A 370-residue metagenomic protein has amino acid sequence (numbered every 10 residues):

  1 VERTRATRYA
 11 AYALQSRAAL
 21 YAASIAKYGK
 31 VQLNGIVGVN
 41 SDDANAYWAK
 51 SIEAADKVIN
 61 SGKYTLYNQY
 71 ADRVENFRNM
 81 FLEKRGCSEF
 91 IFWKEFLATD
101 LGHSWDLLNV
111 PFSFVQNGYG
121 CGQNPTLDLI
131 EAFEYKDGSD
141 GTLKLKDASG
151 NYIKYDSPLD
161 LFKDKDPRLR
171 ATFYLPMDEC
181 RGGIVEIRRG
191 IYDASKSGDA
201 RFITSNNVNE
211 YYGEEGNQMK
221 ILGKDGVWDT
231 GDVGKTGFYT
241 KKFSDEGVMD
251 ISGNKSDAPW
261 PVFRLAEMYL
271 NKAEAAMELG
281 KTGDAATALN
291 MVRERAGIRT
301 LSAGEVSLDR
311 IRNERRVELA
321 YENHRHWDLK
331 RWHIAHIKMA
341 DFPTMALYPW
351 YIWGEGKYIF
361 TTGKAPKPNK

Functional and structural regions predicted by a protein language model:
R5, Y9, A19-E215, M339 (+1 more regions): An aromatic- and glycine-enriched ligand-binding surface/loop that stacks and positions planar moieties
A49, E53-D56, P167, G283-N290 (+2 more regions): Solvent-exposed, polar/charged alpha-helical surfaces in well-ordered, non-transmembrane soluble domains, broadly
I52-K57, G62, A276-A285, K370: Secondary-structure transition into beta-strands, especially the periplasmic turns and strand N-termini that construct
R73-T142, L222-D229, G234-T240, S252-V262 (+3 more regions): Long, intrinsically disordered, low-complexity segments
L159-N290: C-terminal substrate/ligand-recognition segments
